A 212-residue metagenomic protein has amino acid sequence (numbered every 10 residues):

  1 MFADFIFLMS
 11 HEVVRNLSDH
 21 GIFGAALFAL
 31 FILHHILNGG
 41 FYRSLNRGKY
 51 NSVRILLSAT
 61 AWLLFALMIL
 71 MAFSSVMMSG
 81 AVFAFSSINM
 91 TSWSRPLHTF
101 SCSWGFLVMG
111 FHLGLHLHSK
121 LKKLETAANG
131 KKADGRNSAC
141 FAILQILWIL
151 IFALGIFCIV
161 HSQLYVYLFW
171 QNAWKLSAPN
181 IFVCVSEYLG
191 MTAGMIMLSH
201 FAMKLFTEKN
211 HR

Functional and structural regions predicted by a protein language model:
M1-R212: Membrane-embedded alpha-helical bundles that constitute the cytochrome b-like, heme-associated redox core of multi-pass
